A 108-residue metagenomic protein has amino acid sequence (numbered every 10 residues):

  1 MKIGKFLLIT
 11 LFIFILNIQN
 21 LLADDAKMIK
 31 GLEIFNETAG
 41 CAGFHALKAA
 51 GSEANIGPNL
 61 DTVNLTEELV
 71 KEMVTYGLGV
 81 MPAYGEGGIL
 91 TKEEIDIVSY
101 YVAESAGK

Functional and structural regions predicted by a protein language model:
M1-D25, G107-K108: N-terminal export/targeting leaders of redox proteins
L22, E53-A54, G79-V80: Extracytoplasmic copper-binding redox domains, predominantly the cupredoxin/blue-copper superfamily
D25-L47: Sequence/structural segment immediately N-terminal to covalent heme-attachment motifs in c-type and related
K27-K30, G40, T66-V70, G77 (+2 more regions): Stable alpha-helical elements in mature extracytoplasmic
T38-A39, H45-K48, G77-L78, V102-A106: Sec/Tat-exported extracytoplasmic proteins
A42-T75: Gly/Gly-Pro-rich "capping" loops immediately C-terminal to redox-active cysteine motifs in periplasmic/lumenal
N59-L60, V80-A83: Conserved beta-strand positions that form and line the central face of beta-propeller blades
V74, G87-K108: C-terminal capping alpha-helices of c-type cytochrome domains
